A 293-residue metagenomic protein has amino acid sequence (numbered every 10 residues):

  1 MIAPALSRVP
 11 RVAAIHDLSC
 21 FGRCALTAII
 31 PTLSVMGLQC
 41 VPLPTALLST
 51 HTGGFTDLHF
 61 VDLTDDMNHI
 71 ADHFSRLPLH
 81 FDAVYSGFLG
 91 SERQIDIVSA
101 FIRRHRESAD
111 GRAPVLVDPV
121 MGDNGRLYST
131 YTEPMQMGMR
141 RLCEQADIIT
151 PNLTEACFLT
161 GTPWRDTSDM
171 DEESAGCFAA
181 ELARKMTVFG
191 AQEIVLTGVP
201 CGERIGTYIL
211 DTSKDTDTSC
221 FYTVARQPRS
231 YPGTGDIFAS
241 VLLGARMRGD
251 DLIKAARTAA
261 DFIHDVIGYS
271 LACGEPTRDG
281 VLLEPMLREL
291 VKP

Functional and structural regions predicted by a protein language model:
I2-V117, M121-S129, E284-K292: Conserved N-terminal subdomain of the carbohydrate kinase-like
I15, M36, H73-L77, R104-A109 (+7 more regions): Change "in soluble alpha/beta enzymes" to "in soluble alpha/beta proteins
S19, A46-L48, G90, M121-D123 (+4 more regions): Glycine-rich beta-alpha junction loops
C20-F21, S219-G233: Short pre-catalytic strand/loop immediately N-terminal to key active-site residues, enriched for Gly-Thr
S129-S219, D250-I253: Conserved phosphate/ATP/ADP-binding segment of small-molecule kinases
F158, P228-L252, A256: Short, small-residue alpha-helix embedded
I253-P293: Charged C-terminal helix
